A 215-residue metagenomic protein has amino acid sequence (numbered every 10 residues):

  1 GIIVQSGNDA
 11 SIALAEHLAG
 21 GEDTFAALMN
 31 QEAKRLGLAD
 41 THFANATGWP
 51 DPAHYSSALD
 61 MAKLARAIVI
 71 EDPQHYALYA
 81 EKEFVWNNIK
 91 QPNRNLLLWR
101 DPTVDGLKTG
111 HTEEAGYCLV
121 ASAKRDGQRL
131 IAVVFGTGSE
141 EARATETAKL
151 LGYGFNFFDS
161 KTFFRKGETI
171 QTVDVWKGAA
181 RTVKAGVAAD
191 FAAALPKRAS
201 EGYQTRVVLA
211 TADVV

Functional and structural regions predicted by a protein language model:
G1, S11-G20, T47-A53, T109 (+1 more regions): Second-shell loop/turn segments in exported
G1-V4, D9-A19, T24, P73-H75 (+1 more regions): Catalytic glycan-binding domains that act on GlcNAc-containing polysaccharides
G1-V4, M29-K34, K82, P92: Cell-wall glycan
G7-I12, L36-F43, N87-Q91: Secretory-pathway/luminal and periplasmic proteins that interact with or process carbohydrate-rich
E16-R66, Y79: Mid-domain, small-residue-enriched loop/turn segments at the edges of structured enzyme/sensor domains
A53-Y55, L59-V215: Domain-terminus/edge residues, biased toward the C-terminal soluble/receptor-binding domains of extracytoplasmic
